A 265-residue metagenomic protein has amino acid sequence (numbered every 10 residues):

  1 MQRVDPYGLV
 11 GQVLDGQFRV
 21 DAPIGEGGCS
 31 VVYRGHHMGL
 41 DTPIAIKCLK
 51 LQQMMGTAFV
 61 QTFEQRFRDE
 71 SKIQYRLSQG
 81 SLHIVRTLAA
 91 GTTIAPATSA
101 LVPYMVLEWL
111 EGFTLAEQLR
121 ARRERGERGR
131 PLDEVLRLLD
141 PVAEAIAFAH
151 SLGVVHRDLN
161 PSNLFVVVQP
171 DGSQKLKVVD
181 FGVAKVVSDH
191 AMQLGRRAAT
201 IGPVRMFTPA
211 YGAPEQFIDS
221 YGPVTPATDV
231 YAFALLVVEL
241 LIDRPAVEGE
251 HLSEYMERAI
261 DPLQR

Functional and structural regions predicted by a protein language model:
D21-G28, V32: Protein kinase glycine-rich loop
K50-S78: AlphaC helix of the eukaryotic protein kinase fold
P96-T114, Q118: Conserved short submotifs of the Hanks-type protein kinase catalytic core that shape the nucleotide-binding pocket
L138-L139: Activation segment signature within eukaryotic-like protein kinase domains
V142-V154: Protein kinase catalytic-loop region centered on the HRD/HxD motif
A198-Q216: Conserved activation segment of eukaryotic-like protein kinases, specifically the C-terminal portion of the activation
D229: Conserved catalytic-loop aspartate of Hanks-type protein kinases
